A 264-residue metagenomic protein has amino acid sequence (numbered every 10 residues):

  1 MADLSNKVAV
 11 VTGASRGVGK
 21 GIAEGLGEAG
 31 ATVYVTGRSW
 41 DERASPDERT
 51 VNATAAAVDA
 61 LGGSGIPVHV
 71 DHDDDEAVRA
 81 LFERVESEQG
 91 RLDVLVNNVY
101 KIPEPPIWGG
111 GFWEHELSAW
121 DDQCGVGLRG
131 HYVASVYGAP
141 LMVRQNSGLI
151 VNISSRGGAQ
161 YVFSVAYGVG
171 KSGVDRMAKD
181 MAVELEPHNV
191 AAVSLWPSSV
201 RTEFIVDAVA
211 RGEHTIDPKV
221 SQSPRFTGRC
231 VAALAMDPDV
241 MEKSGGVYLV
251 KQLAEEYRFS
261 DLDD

Functional and structural regions predicted by a protein language model:
A2-Q89, P103-G111: Short-chain dehydrogenase/reductase
K7, G63-S64, R91-L92, M142-S155 (+2 more regions): Active-site loop of short-chain dehydrogenase/reductase
L26, R91, D175-A178, L185-V200 (+1 more regions): Conserved Rossmann-fold SDR core element
A29, E88-Q89, I102-I107, Y137-L149 (+1 more regions): A short helix-coil junction within the Rossmann-fold of NAD(P)-dependent oxidoreductases
K101-P105, W113-A119, Q123, L149-P187 (+1 more regions): Catalytic loop of short-chain dehydrogenase/reductase
S135-V136, K179: A short, exposed helix-loop element centered on a Lys and neighboring polar residues
S194, R211-D264: C-terminal helical subdomain
